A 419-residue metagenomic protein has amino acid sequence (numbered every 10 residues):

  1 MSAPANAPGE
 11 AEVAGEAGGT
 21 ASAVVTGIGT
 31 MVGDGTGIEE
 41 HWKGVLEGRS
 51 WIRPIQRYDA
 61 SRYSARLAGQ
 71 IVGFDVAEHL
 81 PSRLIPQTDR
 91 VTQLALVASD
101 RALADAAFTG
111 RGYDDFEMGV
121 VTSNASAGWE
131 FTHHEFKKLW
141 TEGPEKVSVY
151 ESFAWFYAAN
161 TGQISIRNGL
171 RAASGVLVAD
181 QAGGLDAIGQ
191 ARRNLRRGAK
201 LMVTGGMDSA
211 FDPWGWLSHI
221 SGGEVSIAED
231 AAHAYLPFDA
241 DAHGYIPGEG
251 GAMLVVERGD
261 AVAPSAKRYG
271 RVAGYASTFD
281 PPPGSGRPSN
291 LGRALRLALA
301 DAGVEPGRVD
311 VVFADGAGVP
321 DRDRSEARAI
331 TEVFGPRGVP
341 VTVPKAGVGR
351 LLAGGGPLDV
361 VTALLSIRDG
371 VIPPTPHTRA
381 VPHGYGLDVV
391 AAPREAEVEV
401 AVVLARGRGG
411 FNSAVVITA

Functional and structural regions predicted by a protein language model:
M1-L84, G259-A273, V361-P376, S413-A419: ACP-dependent fatty acid/polyketide chain-elongation machinery
M1-V25, R111-D115, V304-R308, Y385-A419: Flexible, low-complexity linker/loop segments at domain and module junctions
S22-T26, R49-P54, D230-V304, R308-V311: Condensing-enzyme catalytic core mediating Claisen C-C bond formation in acyl metabolism
V25, W42, L46-L177, M207-W216 (+1 more regions): Conserved beta-ketoacyl condensing-enzyme motif
E39-G44, W129-P144, L195, W216-E229 (+2 more regions): A glycine- and small-aliphatic-rich helix-loop capping segment at beta-alpha/alpha-beta transitions that lines
A95-A107, Y157-N160, S165-L170, S174-M207 (+4 more regions): Active-site-proximal alpha-helical scaffold in enzymes
T141-S148, G189, R193, S209-P264 (+1 more regions): Glycine-/small-residue-rich "gating" segment that lines the acyl/pantetheine channel and substrate pocket
A199-G222, S226-H243, Y275-P288, F313-R324 (+1 more regions): Acyl-CoA/ACP chain-elongation machinery
